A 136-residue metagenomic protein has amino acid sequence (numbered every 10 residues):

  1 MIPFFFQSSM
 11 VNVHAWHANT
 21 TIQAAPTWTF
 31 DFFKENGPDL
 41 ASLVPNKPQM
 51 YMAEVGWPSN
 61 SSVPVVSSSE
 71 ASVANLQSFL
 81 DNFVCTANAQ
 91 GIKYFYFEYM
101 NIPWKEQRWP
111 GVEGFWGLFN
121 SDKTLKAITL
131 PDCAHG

Functional and structural regions predicted by a protein language model:
M1-D31, V55-P58: Aromatic- and acid-rich polysaccharide-binding/catalytic face of secreted or lumenal carbohydrate-active enzymes
M1-F4, F30-K47: Short amphipathic alpha-helices and their capping/turn segments at secondary-structure boundaries
F5, D39, L43, N82-Q90: Alpha-helical structural signal in soluble globular domains
Q7-M10, K47-M52, G91-F95: Structural preference for beta-strand elements that scaffold enzyme active sites
V13-T20, P45-L76, M100-K105: Active-site clefts of carbohydrate-active enzymes
A25-N36, S72-N82: Well-ordered, non-membrane alpha-helical segments in soluble/globular domains
V66-N82, T86-G136: Aromatic-rich peripheral "rim/lid" segments of glycoside hydrolase catalytic domains that contact and position glycan
